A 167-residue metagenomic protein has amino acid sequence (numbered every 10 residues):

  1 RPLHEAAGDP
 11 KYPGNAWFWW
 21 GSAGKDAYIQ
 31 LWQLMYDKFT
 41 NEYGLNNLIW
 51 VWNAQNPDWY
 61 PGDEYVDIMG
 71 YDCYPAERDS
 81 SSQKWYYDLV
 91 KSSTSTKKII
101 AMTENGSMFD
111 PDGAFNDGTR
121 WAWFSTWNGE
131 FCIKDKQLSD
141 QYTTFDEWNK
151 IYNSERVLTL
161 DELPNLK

Functional and structural regions predicted by a protein language model:
R1-K11, F124-G129: Short loop/turn segments at strand-loop or loop-helix junctions that form parts of catalytic or ligand-binding pockets
R1-L3, A7, S22, W32-D58 (+1 more regions): Aromatic-lined carbohydrate-recognition surfaces of secreted/lumenal glycan-active proteins
E5-D26, Y71-A76: Surface-exposed cleft-lining segments at the edges of enzyme active sites
K25-M35, S81-Y87: Well-ordered, non-membrane alpha-helical segments in soluble/globular domains
W52-Y60, S81-V90, G106-A114: Alpha-helical scaffolding within the catalytic cores of extracellular/periplasmic polymer-degrading hydrolases
A54-D79, S125-N128: Aromatic- and acid-rich polysaccharide-binding/catalytic face of secreted or lumenal carbohydrate-active enzymes
Y71-K98, M102: Substrate-binding surface in catalytic domains of secreted glycosidases
K97-K167: Substrate-binding cleft of secreted/luminal carbohydrate-active enzymes
